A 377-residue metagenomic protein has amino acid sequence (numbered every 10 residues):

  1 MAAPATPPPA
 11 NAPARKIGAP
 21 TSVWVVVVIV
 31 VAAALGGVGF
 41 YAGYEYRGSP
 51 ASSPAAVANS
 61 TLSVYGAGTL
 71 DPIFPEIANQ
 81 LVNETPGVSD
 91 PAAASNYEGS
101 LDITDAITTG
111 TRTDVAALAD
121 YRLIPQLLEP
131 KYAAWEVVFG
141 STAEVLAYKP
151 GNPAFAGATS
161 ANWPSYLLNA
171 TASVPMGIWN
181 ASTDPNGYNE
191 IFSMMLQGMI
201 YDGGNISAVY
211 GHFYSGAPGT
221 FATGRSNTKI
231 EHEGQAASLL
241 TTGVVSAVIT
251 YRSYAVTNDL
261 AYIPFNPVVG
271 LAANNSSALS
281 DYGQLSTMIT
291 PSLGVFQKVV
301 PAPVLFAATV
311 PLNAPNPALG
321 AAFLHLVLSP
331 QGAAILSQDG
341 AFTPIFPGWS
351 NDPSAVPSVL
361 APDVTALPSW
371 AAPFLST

Functional and structural regions predicted by a protein language model:
M1, I29-L35: Hydrophobic core
P4-G18: Juxtamembrane low-complexity tails/linkers enriched in Ser/Thr-Pro and polybasic
R15-V30: N-terminal Sec-pathway targeting helices
W24, A34-G37, E45-V88, A94-L101 (+4 more regions): Exported/periplasmic ABC-transporter solute-binding proteins
T104, G110-L118, I124-V138: Short beta-strand-centered segments that line the small-molecule binding cleft or hinge of alpha/beta clamshell
G140-T142, P303-V304: Short, solvent-exposed loop/turn segments at the edges of secondary structure
